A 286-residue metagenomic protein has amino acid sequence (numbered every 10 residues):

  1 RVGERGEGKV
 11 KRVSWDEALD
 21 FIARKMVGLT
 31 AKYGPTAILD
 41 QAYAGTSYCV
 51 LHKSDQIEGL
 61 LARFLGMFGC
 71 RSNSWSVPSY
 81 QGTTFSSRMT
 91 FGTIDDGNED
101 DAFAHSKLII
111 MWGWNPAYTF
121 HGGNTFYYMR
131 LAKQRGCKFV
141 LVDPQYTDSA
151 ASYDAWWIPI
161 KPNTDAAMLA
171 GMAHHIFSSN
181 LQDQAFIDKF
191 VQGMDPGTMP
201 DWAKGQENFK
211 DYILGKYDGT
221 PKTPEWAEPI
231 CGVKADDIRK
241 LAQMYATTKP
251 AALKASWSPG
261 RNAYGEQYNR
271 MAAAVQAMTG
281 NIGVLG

Functional and structural regions predicted by a protein language model:
R1-L181, Y212: N-terminal export/assembly segments and adjacent metallocofactor-ligating motifs of anaerobic energy-metabolism
G3-R12, M111-W114, K222-E228, L253-R261: Glycine- and acidic
G34-P35, Y48-L51, V233-A235, R239 (+1 more regions): Gly/Pro-rich turn-and-neighbor structural signature
Q41-V50, A227-I230, S256-Y264: Conserved short loop/turn motifs at secondary-structure junctions
A62, E225, Q243, A273-Q276: Active-site phosphate/pyrophosphate- and oxyanion-stabilizing loops and adjacent acidic/basic residues in soluble
N73, Q182-F186, I238-R239, A252-L253 (+1 more regions): Acidic/polar loop patches that form or flank catalytic/metal-binding clefts of enzymes that bind anionic ligands
G136, V140, Q145-T248: Long, well-ordered, tryptophan-enriched scaffold segments
Y245-G286: A glycine-rich, hydrophobic/aromatic-adjacent loop/helix-cap motif
